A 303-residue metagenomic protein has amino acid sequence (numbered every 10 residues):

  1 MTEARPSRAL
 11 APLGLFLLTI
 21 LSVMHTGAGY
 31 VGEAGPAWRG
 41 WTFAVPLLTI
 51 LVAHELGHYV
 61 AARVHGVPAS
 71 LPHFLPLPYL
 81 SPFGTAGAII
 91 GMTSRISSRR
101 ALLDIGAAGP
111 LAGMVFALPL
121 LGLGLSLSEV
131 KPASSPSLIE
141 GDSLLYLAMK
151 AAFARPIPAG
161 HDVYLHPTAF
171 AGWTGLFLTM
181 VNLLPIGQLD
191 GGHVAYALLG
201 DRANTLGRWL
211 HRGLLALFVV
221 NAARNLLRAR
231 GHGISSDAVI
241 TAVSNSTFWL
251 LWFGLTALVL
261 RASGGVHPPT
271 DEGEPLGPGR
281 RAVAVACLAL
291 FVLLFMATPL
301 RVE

Functional and structural regions predicted by a protein language model:
M1-E303: Hydrophobic transmembrane alpha-helices and their immediate loop junctions in multi-pass integral membrane proteins
